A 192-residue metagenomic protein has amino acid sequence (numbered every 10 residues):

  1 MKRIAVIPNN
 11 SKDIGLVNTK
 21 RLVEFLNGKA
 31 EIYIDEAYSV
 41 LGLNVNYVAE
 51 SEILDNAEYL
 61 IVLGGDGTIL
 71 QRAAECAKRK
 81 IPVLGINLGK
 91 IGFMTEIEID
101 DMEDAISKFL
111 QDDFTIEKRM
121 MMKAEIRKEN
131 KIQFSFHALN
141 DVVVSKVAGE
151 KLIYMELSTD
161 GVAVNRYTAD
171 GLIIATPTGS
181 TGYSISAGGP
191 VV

Functional and structural regions predicted by a protein language model:
M1-Y59, D100-T115, I126-F136: ATP/NTP phosphate-donor binding region
V6, V62, L70, I174: Redox-cofactor binding/interface segments in oxidoreductases and associated redox assembly factors
G15, G67-R72, T181-I185: Short glycine/serine/threonine-rich phosphate/pyrophosphate-binding segments that cradle anionic phosphate groups
E31, K80-P82: Proline-centered loop/turn at the N-terminus of a beta-strand
V40, G89-M94, P190-V192: Short gly/pro/ser/thr-enriched loop/turn and capping motifs at secondary-structure boundaries
V62-D66, A73-C76: N-terminal glycine-rich "phosphate-gripper" loop used for MgATP/nucleotide binding and carboxylate activation
I91-D170: Catalytic core of DAGKc-family lipid kinases
V162-V192: Gly/Ser/Thr-rich active-site loops/lids in small-molecule metabolic enzymes that frequently grip phosphoryl groups
